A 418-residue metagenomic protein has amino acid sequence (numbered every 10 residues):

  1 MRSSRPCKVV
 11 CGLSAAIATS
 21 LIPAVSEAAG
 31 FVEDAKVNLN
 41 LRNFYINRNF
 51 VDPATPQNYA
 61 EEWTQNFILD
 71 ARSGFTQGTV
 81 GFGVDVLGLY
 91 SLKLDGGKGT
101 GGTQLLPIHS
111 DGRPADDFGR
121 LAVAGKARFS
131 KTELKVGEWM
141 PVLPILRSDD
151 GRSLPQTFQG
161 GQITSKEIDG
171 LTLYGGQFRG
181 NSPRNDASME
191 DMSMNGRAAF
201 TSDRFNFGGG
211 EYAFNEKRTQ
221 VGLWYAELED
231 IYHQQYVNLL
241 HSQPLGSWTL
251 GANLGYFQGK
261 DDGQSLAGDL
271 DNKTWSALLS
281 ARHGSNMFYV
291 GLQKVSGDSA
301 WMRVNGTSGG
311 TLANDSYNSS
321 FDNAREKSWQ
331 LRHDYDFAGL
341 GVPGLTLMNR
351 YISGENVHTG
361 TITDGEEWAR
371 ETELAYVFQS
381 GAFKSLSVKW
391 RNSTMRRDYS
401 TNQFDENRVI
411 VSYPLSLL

Functional and structural regions predicted by a protein language model:
A29-G30, S73-F75, K126-F129, S165-E167 (+8 more regions): Residue-level signature of outer-membrane beta-barrel architecture
G30-N47, V80-V84: Transmembrane beta-strand segments of Gram-negative outer membrane beta-barrel proteins
E33, E61-F67, D117-L121, P155-Q159 (+7 more regions): Residues that define the transmembrane beta-barrel architecture of outer-membrane proteins
V37, T79-F82, K131-K135, G170-Y174 (+8 more regions): Repeated loop/turn-to-beta-strand initiation elements of outer-membrane beta-barrel proteins
L41-Y45, L134-S148, L173-Q177, G208 (+5 more regions): Transmembrane beta-strand segments that form the barrel wall of outer-membrane beta-barrel proteins
A71-Q104, D111-E190, Y212-K217, V290-G297: Outer membrane beta-barrel
L92, L171-R197, W248-A324, S328 (+1 more regions): Outer-membrane beta-barrel translocator/channel fold
G208, L331, T372-F378, Q403-L418: Outer-membrane beta-barrel "beta-signal"
